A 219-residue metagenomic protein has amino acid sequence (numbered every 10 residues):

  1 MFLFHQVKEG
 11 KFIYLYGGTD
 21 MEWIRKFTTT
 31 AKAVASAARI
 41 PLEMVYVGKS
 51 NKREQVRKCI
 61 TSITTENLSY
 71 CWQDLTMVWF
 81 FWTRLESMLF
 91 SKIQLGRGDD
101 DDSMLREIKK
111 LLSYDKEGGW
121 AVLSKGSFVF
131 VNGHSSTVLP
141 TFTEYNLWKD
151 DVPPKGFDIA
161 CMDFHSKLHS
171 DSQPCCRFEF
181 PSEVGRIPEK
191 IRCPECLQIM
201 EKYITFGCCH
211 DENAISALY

Functional and structural regions predicted by a protein language model:
M1-Y219: Non-globular targeting/processing and membrane-anchoring segments
